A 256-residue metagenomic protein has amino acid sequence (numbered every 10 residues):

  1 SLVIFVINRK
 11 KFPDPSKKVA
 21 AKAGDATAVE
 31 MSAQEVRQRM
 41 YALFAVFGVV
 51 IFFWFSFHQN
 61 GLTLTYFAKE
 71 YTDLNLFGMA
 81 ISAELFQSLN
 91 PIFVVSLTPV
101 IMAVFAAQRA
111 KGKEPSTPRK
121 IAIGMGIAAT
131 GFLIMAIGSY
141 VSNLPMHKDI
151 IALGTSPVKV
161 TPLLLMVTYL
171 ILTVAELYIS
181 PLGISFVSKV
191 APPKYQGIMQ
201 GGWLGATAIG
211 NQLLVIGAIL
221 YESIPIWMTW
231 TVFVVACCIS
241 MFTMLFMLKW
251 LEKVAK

Functional and structural regions predicted by a protein language model:
S1-F77, I101, F105-K113, M247-K256: Intracellular loop-helix junctions on the cytosolic face of multi-pass helical membrane proteins
S1-V6, I123, W227-K249: Symmetry-related core transmembrane helices of the 12-TM Major Facilitator Superfamily/SLC fold
F47, L144-Y178: Hydrophobic core of transmembrane alpha-helices in multi-pass small-molecule transporters, especially MFS/SLC-type
F77-A80, P162-L163, A191-G202: Loop-to-transmembrane helix entry/capping segments in MFS-fold secondary transporters and related SLC/MFSD carriers
M79-K111, I123-F132: Transmembrane alpha-helices of Major Facilitator/SLC transporters
Q87-V94, Q200-V215: Glycine-rich segments within core transmembrane alpha-helices of 12-TM secondary carriers
E114-R119, P157-V160, I219-C237: A membrane-interface helix-boundary motif in multi-pass transporters
Y178-A191: Intracellular juxtamembrane helix-capping segments at the cytosolic ends of symmetry-related transmembrane helices
